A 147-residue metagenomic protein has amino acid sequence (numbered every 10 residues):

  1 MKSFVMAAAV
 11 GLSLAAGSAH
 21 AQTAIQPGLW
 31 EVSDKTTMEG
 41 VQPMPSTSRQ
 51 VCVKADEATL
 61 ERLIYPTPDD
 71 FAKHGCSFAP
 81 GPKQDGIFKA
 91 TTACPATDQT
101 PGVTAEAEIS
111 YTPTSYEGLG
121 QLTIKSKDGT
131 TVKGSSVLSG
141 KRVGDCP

Functional and structural regions predicted by a protein language model:
M1-A7: Bacterial Sec-dependent N-terminal signal peptides
A7-A15: Bacterial N-terminal signal peptides
G17-A21: Sec/Tat signal peptide C-region and signal peptidase I cleavage site
Q26-G28: A glycine-anchored, Pro-Gly-centered beta-turn/N-cap motif
S33-Y65, F71: Short, solvent-exposed loop/hinge segments that bridge or flank secondary-structure elements
P43, T100-A105, V132-L138: Amphipathic hydrophobic-ligand
Q84-S126: Acidic, glycine-rich flexible loop segments
L122-P147: Edge beta-strand at a domain terminus
